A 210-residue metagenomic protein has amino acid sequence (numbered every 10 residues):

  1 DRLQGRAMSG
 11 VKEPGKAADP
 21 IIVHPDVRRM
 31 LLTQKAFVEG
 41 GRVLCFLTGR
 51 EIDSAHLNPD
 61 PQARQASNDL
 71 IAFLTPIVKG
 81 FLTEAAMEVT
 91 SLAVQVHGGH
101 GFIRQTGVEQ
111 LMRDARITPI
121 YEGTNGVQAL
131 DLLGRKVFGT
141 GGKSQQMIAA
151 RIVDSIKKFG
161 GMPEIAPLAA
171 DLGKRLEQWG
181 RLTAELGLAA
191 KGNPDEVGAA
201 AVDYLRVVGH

Functional and structural regions predicted by a protein language model:
D1-H210: Flavin-dependent oxidoreductase catalytic core characteristic of acyl-CoA dehydrogenase/oxidase-like enzymes
